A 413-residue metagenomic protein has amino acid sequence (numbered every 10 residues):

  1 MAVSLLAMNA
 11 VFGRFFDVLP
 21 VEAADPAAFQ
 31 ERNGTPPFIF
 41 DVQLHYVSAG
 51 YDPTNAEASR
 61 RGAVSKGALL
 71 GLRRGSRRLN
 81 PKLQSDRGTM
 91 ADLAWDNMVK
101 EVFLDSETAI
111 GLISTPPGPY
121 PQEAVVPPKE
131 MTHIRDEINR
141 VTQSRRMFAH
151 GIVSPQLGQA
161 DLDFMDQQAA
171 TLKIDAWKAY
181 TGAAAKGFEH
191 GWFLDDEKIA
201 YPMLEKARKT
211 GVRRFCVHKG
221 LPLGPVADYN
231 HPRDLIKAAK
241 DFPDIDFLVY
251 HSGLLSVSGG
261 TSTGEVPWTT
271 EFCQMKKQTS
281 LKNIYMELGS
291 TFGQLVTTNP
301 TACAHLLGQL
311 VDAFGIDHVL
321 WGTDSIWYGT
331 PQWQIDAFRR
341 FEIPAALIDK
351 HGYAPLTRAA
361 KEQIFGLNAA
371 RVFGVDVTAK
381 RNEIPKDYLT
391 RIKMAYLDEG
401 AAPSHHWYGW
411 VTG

Functional and structural regions predicted by a protein language model:
M1-F38, V42, Y51-E101, Q309 (+2 more regions): Mid-to-C-terminal alpha-helical segments outside catalytic/metal-binding sites
E22, N55, R60-G62, G191-W321 (+3 more regions): Catalytic pocket-lining loop regions of alpha/beta-barrel enzymes, especially the amidohydrolase/enolase/GH5 lineages
F40-L44, G111-I113, F148-G151, W177-A179 (+4 more regions): Hydrophobic faces of well-ordered beta-strands that scaffold small-molecule active sites in alpha/beta enzyme cores
Q43, W177, A207, H251 (+5 more regions): Conserved, mostly hydrophobic/aromatic
V47-G50, G118-P121, Q156-L157, A183-K186 (+4 more regions): Active-site environment of divalent metal-dependent phosphoester hydrolases
G62-M90, K100-E123, R146-I152, D175 (+1 more regions): Divalent metal-dependent hydrolysis catalytic cores, especially in the metallo-beta-lactamase
A94-V102, G158-A169, C303: Short, acidic/polar
I110, T115-N230: Active-site gating/metal-coordination segments in enzymes
